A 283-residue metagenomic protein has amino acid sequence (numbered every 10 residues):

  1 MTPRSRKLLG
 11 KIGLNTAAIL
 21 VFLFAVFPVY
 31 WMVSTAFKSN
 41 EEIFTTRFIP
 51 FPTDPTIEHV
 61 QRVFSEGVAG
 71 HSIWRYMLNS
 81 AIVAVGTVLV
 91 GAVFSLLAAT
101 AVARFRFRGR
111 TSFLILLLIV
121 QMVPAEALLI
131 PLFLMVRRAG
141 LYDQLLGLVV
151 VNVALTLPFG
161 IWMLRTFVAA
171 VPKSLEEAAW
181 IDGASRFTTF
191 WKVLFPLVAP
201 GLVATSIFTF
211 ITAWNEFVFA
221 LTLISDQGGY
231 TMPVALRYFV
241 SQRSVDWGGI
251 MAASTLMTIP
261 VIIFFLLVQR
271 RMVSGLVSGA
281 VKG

Functional and structural regions predicted by a protein language model:
M1-T2: N-terminal hydrophobic targeting signals that begin at the initiator methionine
R6, G10-G283: A structural signal for multi-pass alpha-helical bundles of membrane permease subunits that mediate small-molecule
